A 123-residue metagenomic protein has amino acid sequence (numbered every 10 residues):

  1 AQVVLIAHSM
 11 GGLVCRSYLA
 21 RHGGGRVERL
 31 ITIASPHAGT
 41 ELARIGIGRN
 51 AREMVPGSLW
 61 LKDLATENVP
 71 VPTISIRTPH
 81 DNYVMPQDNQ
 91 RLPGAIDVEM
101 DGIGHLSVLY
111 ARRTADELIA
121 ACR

Functional and structural regions predicted by a protein language model:
A1-P70, I76, Y83: Serine-dependent carboxylesterase/thioesterase catalytic core of lipase-like alpha/beta-hydrolase/SGNH enzymes
R26, P93-G94: Short, structured coil segments at secondary-structure junctions
E67, D88-L92: Short, conserved catalytic or adaptor-binding loops enriched in Gly and charged residues
I74-D81, D101-I103: Conserved strand-to-loop "acid loop" that flanks and positions the catalytic carboxylate
N82-D88: Conserved alpha/beta-hydrolase "acid-adjacent" motif
V98-G104, Y110: Short glycine-rich catalytic loops that host catalytic nucleophiles or stabilize transition states across multiple
L109-C122: Post-His helix in hydrolase/transferase enzymes
